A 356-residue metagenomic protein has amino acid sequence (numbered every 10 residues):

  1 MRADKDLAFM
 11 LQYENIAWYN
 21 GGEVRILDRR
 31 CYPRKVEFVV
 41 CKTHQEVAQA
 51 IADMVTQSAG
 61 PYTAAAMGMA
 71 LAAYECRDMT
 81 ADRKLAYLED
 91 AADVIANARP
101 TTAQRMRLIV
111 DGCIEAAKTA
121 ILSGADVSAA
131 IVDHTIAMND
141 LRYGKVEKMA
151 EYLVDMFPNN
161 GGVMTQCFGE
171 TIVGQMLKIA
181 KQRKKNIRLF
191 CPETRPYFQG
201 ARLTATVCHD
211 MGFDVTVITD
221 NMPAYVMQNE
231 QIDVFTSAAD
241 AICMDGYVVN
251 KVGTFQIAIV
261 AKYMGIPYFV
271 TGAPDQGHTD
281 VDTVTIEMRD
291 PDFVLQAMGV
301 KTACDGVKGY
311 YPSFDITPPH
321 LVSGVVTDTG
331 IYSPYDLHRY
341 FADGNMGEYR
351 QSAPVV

Functional and structural regions predicted by a protein language model:
M1-I26, L122-A125, P334-Y335, R339-V356: SAM-dependent methyltransferases
L7-S123: Long amphipathic alpha-helical segments
R30-P33, F38, K42-A52, I131-I136 (+3 more regions): Glycine/charged-rich beta-loop-alpha catalytic/anionic-binding loops adjacent to active sites
D53-G68, T102, M164-F168, Y311-V326: Conserved phosphate/anionic-ligand binding catalytic regions in large, soluble enzymes, centered on
V55, A73, R77-T80, A92-R99 (+11 more regions): Structural signal for hydrophobic packing residues in well-ordered secondary-structure cores of soluble enzyme domains
R105-N159, K185-I187, C191-F235: Ligand-binding beta-strand-loop-alpha-helix segment within the catalytic cores of soluble metabolic enzymes
V173-Q182, A258: Histidine-anchored nucleotide/phosphate-binding helix
T194-V356: Conserved phosphate- and dinucleotide-binding cores of soluble alpha/beta proteins, encompassing both enzyme active
